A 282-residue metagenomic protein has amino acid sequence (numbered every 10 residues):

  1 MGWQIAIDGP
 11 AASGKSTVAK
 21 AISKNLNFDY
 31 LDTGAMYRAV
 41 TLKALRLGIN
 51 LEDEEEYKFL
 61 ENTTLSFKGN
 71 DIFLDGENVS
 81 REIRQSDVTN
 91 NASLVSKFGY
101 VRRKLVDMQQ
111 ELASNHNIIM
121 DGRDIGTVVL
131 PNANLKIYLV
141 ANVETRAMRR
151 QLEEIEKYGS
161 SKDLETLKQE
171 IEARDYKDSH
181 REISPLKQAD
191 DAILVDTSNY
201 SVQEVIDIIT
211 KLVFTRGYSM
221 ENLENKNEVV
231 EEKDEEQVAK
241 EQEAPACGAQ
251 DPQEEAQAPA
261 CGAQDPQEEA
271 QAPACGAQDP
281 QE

Functional and structural regions predicted by a protein language model:
I7: Hydrophobic anchor at the beta1->P-loop junction of P-loop NTPases
P10: P-loop (Walker A) phosphate-binding loop of NTP-binding proteins
K15: Conserved lysine of the Walker
V18: Hydrophobic positions on the alpha1 helix immediately C-terminal to the Walker A/P-loop
N25-Q85: N-terminal phosphate/diphosphate-binding loop that engages ATP/GTP or pyrophosphate donors across diverse enzyme folds
G69, Q109-N115, R123, V128 (+2 more regions): Small-molecule kinase domains that catalyze NTP-dependent phosphoryl transfer to phosphate-bearing small molecules
I83, D87-A92, S96-K157: ATP-dependent NMP and nucleoside kinases share a basic, alpha-helical "lid"
